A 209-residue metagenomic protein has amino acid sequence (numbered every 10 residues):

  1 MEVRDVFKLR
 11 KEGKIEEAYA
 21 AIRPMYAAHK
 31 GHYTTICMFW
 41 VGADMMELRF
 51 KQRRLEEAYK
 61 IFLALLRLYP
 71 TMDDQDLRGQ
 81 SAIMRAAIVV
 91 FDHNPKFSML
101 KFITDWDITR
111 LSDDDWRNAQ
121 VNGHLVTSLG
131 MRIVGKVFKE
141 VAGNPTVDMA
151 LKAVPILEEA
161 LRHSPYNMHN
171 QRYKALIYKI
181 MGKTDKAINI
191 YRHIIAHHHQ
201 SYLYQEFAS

Functional and structural regions predicted by a protein language model:
M1-F7, G31-R49, K60-N144, P165-L176 (+1 more regions): Amphipathic alpha-helical repeat scaffolds of TPR domains
M1-M25: N-terminal segments that cap or nucleate solenoid repeat domains
M25, L65, E159-A160, H193-I194: Canonical positions in the second alpha-helix
